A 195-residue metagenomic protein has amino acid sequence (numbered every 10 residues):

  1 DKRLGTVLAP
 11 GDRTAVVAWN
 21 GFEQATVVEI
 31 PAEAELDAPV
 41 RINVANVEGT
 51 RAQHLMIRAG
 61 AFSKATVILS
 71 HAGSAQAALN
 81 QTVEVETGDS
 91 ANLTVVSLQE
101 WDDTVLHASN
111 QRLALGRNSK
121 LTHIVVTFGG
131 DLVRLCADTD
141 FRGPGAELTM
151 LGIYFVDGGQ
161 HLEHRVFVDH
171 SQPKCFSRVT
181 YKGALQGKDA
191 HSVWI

Functional and structural regions predicted by a protein language model:
K2-I195: Conserved beta-strand/loop scaffold segments within soluble protein domains that form the structured core and edges
